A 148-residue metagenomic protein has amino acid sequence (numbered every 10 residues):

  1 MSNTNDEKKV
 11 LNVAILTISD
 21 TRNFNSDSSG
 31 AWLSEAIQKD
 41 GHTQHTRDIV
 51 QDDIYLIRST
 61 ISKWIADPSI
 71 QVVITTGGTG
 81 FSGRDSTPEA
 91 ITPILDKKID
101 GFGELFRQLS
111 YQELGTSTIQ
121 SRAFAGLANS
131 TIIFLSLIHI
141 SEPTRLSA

Functional and structural regions predicted by a protein language model:
S2-D52: Glycine-rich phosphate/diphosphate-binding loop of Rossmann-like nucleotide-binding domains
A14-S19, T46, V72-G78, I133-L137: Short glycine-rich or small-residue beta-strand-to-loop segments that form or flank ligand, phosphate, metal/Fe-S
S26-S29, D53-R58, E113-T118: A general structural motif
D27-S29, D85-E89, R145: Short amphipathic alpha-helical segments
Q38-D40, H45-D96: N-terminal small/polar loop signature for handling phosphorylated ligands or for N-terminal nucleophile
T92-I119: Short, acidic/small-residue loops that bind anionic groups at enzyme active sites
G126-I133: Beta-strand-turn-beta hairpins that frame and shape the catalytic cleft of phosphate-ester-processing enzymes
S136-A148: Residue-level detector of conserved catalytic or cofactor/ligand-binding positions in enzyme active sites
